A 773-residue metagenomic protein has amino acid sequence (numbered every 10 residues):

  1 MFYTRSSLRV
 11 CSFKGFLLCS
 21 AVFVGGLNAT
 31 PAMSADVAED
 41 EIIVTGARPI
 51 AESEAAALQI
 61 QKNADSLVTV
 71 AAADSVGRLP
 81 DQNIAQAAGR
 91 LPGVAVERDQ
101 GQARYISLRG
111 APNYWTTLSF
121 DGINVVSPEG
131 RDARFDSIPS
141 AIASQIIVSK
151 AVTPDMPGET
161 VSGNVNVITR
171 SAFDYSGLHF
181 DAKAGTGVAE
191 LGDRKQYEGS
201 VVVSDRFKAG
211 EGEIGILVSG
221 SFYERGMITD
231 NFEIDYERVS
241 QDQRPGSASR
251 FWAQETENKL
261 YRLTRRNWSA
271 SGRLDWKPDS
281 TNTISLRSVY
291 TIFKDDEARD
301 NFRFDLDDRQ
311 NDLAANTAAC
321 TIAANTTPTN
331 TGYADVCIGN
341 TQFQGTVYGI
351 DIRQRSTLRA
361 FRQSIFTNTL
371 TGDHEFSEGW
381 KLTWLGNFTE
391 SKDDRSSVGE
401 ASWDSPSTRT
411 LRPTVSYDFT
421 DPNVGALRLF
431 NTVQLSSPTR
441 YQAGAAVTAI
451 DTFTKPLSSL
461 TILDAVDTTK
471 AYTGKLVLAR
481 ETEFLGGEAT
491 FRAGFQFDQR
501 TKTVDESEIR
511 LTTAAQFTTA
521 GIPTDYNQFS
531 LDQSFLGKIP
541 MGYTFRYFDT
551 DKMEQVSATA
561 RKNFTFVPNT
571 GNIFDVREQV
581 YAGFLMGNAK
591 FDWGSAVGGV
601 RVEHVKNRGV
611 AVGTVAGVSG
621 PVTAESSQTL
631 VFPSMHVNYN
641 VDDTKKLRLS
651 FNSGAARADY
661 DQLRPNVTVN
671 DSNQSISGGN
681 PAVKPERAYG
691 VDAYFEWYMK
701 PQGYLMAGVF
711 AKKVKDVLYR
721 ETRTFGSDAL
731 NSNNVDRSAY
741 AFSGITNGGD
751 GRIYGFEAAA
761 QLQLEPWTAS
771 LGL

Functional and structural regions predicted by a protein language model:
I43-G77, Y105, N113, I123: N-terminal periplasmic "start-of-domain" segments of outer-membrane beta-barrel proteins
A85-N124: Extracytoplasmic beta-strand/coil segments of soluble accessory domains associated with Gram-negative outer-membrane
L91-P92, V125, I138-K183, T229: A beta-strand signature from Gram-negative outer-membrane beta-barrel systems, especially the internal plug domain
G177, R244-S247, T256, R265-V289 (+10 more regions): Surface-exposed extracellular loop regions of Gram-negative outer-membrane beta-barrel proteins
G192-T346, R353, F361-T371, P633-H636 (+1 more regions): Transmembrane beta-barrel wall of Gram-negative outer-membrane proteins
K277-D279, V289, T389, D467-K475 (+1 more regions): Structural signature of Gram-negative outer-membrane beta-barrels, strongest in the C-terminal barrel of TonB-dependent
N316-I350, L411-S459, D505-N572, G726-T746: Flexible glycine-rich, low-complexity coil/linker segments exposed to the extracellular/periplasmic environment
A711-K713, N731-L773: Gram-negative outer-membrane beta-barrel transporters
